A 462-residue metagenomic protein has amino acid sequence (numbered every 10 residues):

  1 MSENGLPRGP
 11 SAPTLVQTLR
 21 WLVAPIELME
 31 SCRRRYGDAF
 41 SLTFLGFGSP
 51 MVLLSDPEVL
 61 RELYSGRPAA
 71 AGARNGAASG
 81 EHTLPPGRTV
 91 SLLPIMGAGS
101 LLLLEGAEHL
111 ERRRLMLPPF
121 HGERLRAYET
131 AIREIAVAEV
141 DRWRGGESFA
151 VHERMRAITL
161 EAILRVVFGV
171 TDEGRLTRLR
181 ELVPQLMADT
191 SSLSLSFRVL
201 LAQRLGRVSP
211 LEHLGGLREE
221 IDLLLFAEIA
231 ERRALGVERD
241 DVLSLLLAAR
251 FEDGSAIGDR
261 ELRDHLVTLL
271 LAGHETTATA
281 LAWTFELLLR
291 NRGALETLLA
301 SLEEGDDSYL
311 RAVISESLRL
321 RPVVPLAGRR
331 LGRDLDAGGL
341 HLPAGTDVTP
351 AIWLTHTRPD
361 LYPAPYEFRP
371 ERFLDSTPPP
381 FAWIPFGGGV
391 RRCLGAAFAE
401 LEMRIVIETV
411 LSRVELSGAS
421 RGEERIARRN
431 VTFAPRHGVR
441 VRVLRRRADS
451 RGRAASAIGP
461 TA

Functional and structural regions predicted by a protein language model:
M1-A98, L104, E111, T130-A138 (+6 more regions): N-terminal membrane-proximal hinge/A-helix region immediately C-terminal to the signal-anchor transmembrane segment
M1-L6, G72-L93, E108-L110, R124-T279: Cytochrome P450 heme-thiolate monooxygenase catalytic core
L6, R33-R34, A136, P184-Q185 (+3 more regions): Cytochrome P450 proximal C-terminal region
T18-G37, L223, A227, E304-G338 (+1 more regions): Conserved cytochrome P450 K-helix E-x-x-R motif and the immediately C-terminal K′/meander segment
P68, P350-S376: Conserved cytochrome P450 K-helix/beta-meander segment immediately N-terminal to the heme-binding cysteine loop
G236-D240, T297-D307, L320-L340, T355 (+2 more regions): Cytochrome P450 fold signature focused on the C-terminal beta-domain
T276-S301, A397-V414: Cytochrome P450 catalytic-core helices
